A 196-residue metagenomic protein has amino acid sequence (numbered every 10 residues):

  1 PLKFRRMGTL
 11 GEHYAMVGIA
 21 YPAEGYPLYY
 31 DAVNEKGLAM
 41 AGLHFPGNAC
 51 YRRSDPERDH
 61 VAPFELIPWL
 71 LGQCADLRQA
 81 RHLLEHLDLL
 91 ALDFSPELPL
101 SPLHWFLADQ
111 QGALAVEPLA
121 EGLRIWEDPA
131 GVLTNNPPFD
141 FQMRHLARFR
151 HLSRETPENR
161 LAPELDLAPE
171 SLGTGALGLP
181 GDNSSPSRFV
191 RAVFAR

Functional and structural regions predicted by a protein language model:
P1-R58, A91: A contiguous strand-loop segment
Y29-D31, K36-L38, I67, S101-W105 (+1 more regions): Generic beta-strand structural signal
A32, F45-G47, R53-S54, L119-E121 (+1 more regions): Peripheral peptide segments
N34-K36, A108-G112, E117-G122, E127-P129: Short acidic-glycine loop/turn motifs at beta-strand connectors
C50-R58, I125-A130, N136: A short, polar/proline- and glycine-enriched secondary-structure boundary/capping micro-motif
E57-L90, S185-R196: Alpha/propeptide regions of enzymes that mature by internal proteolysis
L77, R81-E117: Aromatic- and glycine-enriched pocket-lining scaffold segments that form the walls of small-molecule binding clefts
L92-D93, L100-S101, Q110-G112, L133-R196: C-terminus-biased signal that marks the final domain/tail of proteins
